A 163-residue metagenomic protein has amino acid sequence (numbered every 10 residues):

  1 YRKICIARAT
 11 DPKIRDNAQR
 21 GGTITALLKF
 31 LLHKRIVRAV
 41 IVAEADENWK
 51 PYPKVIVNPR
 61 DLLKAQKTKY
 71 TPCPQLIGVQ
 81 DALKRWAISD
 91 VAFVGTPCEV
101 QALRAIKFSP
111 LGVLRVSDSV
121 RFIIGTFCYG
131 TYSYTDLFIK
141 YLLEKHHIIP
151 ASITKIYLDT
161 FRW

Functional and structural regions predicted by a protein language model:
Y1-W163: Iron-sulfur-associated redox domains of electron-transfer enzymes in respiratory and anaerobic energy metabolism
